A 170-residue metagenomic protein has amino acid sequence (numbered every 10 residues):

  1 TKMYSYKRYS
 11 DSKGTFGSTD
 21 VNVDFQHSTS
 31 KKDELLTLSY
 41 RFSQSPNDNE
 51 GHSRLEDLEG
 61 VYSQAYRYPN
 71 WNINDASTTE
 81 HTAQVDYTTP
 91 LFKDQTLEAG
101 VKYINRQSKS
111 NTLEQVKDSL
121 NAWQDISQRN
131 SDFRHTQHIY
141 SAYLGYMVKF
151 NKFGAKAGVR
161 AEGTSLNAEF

Functional and structural regions predicted by a protein language model:
T1-F170: Primarily recognizes Gram-negative and organellar outer-membrane beta-barrels
